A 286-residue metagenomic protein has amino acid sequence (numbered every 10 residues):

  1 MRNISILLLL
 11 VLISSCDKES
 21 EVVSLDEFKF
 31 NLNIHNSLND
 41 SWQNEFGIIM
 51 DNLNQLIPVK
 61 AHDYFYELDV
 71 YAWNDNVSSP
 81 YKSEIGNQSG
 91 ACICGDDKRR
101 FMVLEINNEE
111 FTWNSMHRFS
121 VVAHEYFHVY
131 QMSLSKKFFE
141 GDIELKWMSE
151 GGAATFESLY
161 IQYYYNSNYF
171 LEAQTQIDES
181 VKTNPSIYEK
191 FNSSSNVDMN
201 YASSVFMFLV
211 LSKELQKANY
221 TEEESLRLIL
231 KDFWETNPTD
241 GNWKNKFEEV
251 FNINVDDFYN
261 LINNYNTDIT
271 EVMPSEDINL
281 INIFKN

Functional and structural regions predicted by a protein language model:
M1-I4, D17: Positively charged n-region of N-terminal signal peptides that target proteins for export
I4-I13: Sec-dependent N-terminal signal peptides
S14-N31, I283-N286: Bacterial Sec-dependent N-terminal signal peptides
S24-D40, L104: Acidic/histidine-rich, surface-exposed loop or edge segments in extracytoplasmic proteins
W42-R100: Auxiliary, metal-adjacent structural segments of Zn-dependent hydrolase domains
I48, E235-N286: Beta/coil-rich, acidic/histidine-enriched accessory regions frequently appended to metallopeptidases
C94-T175: Zinc-dependent metallopeptidase catalytic helix centered on the HExxH motif and its immediate flanking segment
D178-V255: Active-site-proximal alpha-helical
